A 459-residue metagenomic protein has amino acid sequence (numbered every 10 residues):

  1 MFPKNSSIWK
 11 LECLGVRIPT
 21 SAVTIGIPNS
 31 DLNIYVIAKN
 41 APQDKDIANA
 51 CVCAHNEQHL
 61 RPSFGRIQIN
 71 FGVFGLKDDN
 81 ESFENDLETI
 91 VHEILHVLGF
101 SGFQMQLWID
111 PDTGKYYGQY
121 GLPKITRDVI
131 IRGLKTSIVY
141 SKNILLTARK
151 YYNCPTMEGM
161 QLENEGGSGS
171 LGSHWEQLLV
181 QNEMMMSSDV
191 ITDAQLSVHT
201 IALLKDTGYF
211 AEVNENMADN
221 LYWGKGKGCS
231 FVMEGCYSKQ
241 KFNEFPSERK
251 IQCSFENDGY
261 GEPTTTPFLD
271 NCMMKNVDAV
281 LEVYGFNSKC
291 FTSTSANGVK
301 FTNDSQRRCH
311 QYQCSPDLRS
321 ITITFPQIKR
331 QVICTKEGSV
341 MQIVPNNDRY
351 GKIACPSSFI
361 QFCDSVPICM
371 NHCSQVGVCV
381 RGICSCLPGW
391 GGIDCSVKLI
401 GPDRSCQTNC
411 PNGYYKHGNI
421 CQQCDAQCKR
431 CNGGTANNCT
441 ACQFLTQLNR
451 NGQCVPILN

Functional and structural regions predicted by a protein language model:
M1-T89, H96-P367, N371: Extracellular zinc-dependent metalloprotease catalytic-domain scaffold
M233, L399, C410, D425 (+2 more regions): Cys/His-coordinated zinc-binding microdomains
P367-Q375, T408-C410, C439-C442: Disulfide-braced loops of extracellular cysteine-rich modules
V376-V378, C428: Small-residue (G/S/T/A) turn/hinge positions that recur once per unit in extracellular repeat modules
L387-G389: Extracellular repeat turn/loop positions enriched in glycine and acidic/polar residues, especially those that create
G434-N438: Short, solvent-exposed linear patches
